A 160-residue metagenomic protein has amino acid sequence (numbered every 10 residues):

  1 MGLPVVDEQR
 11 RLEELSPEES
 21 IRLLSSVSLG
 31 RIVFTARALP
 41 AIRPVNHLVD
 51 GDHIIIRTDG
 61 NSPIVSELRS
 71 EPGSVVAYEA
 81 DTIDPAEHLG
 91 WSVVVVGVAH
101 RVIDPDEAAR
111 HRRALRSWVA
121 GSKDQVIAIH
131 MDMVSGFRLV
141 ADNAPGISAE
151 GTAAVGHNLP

Functional and structural regions predicted by a protein language model:
G2-Q9, A77-P160: Charged, gly/pro-rich active-site loop segments
D7-R31: Short, basic/aromatic recognition patches
E14, I55, A128: Short aromatic/basic micro-patch
V27, I42, V49-G51, S70-V75 (+2 more regions): Short connector loops at helix/strand junctions that flank enzyme active sites, especially segments positioning acidic
V27-G60: Short beta-strand segments
I42, I55-R57, I64-S66, E87-H88 (+1 more regions): Short acidic/glycine-rich loop or secondary-structure boundary segments that cap or lie
D50-D52, P63-S66, R110, P145-I147: A short local loop/turn or secondary-structure capping micro-motif enriched for an aromatic residue
I55-V75, E79-T82: Helix-adjacent hinge/juxtasegments
